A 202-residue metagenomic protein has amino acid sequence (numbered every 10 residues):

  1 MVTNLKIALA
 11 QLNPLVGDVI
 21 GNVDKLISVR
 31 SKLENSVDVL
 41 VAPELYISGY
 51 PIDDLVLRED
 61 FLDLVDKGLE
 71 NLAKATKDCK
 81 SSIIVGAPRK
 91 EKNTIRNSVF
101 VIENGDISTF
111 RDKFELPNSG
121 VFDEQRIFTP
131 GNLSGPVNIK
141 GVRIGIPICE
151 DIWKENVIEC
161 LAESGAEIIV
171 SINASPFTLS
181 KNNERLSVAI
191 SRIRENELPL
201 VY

Functional and structural regions predicted by a protein language model:
M1-Y202: Enzyme catalytic cores with a strong preference for nitrogen-chemistry domains
